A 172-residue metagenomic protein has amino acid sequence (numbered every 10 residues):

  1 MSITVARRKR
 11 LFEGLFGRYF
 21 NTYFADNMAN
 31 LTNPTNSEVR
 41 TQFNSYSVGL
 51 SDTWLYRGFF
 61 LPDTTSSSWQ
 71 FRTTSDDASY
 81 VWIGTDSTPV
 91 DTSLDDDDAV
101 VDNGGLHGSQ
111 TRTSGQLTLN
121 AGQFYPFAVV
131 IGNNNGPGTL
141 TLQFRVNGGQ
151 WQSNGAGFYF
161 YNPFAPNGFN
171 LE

Functional and structural regions predicted by a protein language model:
I3-E172: Acidic/polar, compositionally biased interaction segments
